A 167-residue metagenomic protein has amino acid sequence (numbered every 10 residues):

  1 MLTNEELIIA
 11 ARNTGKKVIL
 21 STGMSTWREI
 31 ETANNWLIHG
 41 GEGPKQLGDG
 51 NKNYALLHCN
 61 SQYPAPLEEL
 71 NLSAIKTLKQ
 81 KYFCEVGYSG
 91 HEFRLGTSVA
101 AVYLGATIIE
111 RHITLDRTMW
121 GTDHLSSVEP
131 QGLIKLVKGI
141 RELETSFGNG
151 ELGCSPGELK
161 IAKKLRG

Functional and structural regions predicted by a protein language model:
M1-G167: Catalytic cores and adjacent flexible loops of soluble metabolic enzymes that perform enolate/carbanion chemistry on
